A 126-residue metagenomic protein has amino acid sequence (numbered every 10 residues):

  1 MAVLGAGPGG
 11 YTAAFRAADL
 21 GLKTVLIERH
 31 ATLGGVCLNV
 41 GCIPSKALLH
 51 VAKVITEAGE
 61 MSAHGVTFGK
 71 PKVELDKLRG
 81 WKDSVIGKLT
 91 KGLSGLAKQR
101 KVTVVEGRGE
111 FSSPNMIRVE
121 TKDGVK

Functional and structural regions predicted by a protein language model:
M1-G9: Beta1/beta-strand and adjacent pyrophosphate-binding region of the FAD-binding site in flavoprotein oxidoreductases
L4, I27-E28: The conserved SAM/SAH-binding core of class I Rossmann-like methyltransferase domains, concentrating on the hydrophobic
F15-L22, E28-K126: Glycine-rich flavin
